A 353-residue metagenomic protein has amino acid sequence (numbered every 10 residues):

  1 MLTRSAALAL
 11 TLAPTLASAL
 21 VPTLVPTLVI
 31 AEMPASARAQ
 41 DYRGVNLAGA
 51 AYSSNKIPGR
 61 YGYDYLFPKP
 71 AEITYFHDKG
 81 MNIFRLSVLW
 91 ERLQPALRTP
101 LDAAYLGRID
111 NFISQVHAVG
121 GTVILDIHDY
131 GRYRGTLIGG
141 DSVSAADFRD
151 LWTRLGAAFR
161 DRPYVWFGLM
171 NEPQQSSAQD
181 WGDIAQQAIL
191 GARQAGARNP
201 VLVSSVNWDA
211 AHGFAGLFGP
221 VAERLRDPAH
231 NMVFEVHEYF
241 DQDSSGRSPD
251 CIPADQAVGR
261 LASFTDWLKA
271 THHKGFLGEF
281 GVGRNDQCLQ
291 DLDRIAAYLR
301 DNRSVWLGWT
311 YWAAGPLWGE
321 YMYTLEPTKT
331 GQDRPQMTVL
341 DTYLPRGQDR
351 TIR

Functional and structural regions predicted by a protein language model:
M1-T11, T15: N-terminal export leaders
A19, A31, A37-A39: Boundary at the C-terminal end of the N-terminal hydrophobic targeting segment
Q40-G219, P228-H230, W306: Active-site mouth of glycoside hydrolases
Y61, Y65-L66, R149-D150, A157 (+4 more regions): Extracellular glycoside hydrolase catalytic/binding regions
F280, W312-P316: Acidic carboxylate-rich catalytic motifs and surrounding loops in phosphoryl-/glycosyl-chemistry enzymes
I352-R353: Short, solvent-exposed mixed-charge patches
